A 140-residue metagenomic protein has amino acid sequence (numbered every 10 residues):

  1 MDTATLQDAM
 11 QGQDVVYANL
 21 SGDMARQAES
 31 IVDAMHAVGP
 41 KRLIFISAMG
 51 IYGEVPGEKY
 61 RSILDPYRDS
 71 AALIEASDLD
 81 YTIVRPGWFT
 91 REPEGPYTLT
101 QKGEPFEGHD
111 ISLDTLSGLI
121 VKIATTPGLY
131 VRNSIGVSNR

Functional and structural regions predicted by a protein language model:
T3-Q7, Q13, D23, H36-R42 (+1 more regions): Oxidoreductase cofactor-interface core, primarily capturing Rossmann-like NAD(P)-dependent enzymes
V16: Receiver (REC) domain switch-region micro-motif
L20: Glycine-rich, N-terminal phosphate-binding loop of Rossmann-like dinucleotide-binding domains
A25-Q27: Glycine-rich anion/phosphate-binding loops
S30-A34: A short acidic, amphipathic alpha-helical/loop segment
